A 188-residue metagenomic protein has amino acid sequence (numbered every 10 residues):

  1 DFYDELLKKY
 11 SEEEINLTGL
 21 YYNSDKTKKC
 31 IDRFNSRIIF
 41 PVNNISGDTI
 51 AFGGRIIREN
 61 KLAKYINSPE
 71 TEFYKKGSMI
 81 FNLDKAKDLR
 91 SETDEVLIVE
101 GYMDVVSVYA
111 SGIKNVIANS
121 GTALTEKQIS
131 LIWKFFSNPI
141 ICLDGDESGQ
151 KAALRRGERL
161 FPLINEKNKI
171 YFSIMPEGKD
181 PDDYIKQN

Functional and structural regions predicted by a protein language model:
F2-F135, A152-A153: Phosphate-handling DNA/RNA-contact segment within nucleic-acid enzymes
L124-N188: Conserved phosphate-handling catalytic cores of large alpha/beta enzymes
